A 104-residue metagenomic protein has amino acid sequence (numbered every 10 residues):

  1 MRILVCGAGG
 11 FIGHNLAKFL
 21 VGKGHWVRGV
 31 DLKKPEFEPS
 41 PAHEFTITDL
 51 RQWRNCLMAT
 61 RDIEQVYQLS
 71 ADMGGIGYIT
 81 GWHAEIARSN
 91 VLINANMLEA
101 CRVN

Functional and structural regions predicted by a protein language model:
M1-N104: N-terminal Rossmann-like NAD(P)+-binding domain of SDR-like oxidoreductases, especially those catalyzing
